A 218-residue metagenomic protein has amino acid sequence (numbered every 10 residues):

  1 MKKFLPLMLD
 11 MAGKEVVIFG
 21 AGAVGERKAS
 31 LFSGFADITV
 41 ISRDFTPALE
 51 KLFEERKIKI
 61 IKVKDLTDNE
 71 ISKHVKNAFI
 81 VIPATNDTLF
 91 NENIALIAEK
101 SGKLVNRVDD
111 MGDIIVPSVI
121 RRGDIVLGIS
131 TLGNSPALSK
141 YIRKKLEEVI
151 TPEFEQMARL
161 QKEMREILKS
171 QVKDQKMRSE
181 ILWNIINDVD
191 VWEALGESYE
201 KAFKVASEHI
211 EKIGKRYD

Functional and structural regions predicted by a protein language model:
M1-F53: Hydrophobic, well-ordered beta-alpha structural blocks that scaffold small-molecule cofactor pockets
M11, S72-K76: A short, aliphatic-rich alpha-helical micro-motif
A23-V24, L89, G133: Residue-level detector of alpha-helix initiation sites
R56-K73: Glycine-rich, highly charged phosphate/nucleotide-binding loops
F79-T85, S118-G133: Short basic, glycine-rich beta-strand/loop surfaces that mediate nucleic-acid
I80-N86, N91-V116: ADP-ribose/adenylate-binding Rossmann-like module
D110-D113, P117-D124, R143-L146: Anionic-ligand binding region
G133-D218: An accessory alpha-helical subdomain
